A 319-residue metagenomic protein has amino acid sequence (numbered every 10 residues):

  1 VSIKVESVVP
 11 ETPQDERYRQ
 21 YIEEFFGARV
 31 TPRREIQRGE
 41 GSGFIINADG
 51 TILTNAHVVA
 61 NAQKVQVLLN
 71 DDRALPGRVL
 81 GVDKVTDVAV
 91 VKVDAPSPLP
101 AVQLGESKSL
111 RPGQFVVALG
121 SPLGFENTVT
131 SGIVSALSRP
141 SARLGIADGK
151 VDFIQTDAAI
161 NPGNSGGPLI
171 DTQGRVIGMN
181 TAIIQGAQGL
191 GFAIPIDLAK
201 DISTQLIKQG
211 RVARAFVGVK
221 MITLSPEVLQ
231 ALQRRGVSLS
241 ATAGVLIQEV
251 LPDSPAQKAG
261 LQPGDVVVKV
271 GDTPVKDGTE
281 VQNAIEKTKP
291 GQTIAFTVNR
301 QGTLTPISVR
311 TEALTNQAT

Functional and structural regions predicted by a protein language model:
S2-A243, Q248-P252, A259, G278-Q282 (+3 more regions): Serine-dependent protease modules
N70, V270-V275: Short strand-turn-strand beta-turns centered on an Asx-Gly dipeptide
A259, V267-V268: Short, positively charged, low-complexity/disordered linker segments
G264: Conserved catalytic motifs of ABC-family nucleotide-binding domains
K269-V270, K287: Conserved amphipathic alpha-helical interaction elements at protein-protein interfaces in regulatory, energy-coupling
